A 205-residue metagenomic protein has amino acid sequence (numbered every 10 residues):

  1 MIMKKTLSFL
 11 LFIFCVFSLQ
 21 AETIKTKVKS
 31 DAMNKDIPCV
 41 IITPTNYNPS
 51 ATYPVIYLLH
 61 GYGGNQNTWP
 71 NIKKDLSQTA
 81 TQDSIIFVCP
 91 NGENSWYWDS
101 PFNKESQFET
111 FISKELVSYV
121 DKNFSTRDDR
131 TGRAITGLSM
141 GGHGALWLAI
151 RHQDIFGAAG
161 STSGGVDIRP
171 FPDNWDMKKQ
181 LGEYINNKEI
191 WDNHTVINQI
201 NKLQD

Functional and structural regions predicted by a protein language model:
M1-M3: N-terminal secretory signal peptides that target proteins for export/translocation
T6-F17: Sec-dependent N-terminal signal peptides
A21-D205: Non-catalytic cap/lid and distal C-terminal segments of serine-dependent acyl enzymes
